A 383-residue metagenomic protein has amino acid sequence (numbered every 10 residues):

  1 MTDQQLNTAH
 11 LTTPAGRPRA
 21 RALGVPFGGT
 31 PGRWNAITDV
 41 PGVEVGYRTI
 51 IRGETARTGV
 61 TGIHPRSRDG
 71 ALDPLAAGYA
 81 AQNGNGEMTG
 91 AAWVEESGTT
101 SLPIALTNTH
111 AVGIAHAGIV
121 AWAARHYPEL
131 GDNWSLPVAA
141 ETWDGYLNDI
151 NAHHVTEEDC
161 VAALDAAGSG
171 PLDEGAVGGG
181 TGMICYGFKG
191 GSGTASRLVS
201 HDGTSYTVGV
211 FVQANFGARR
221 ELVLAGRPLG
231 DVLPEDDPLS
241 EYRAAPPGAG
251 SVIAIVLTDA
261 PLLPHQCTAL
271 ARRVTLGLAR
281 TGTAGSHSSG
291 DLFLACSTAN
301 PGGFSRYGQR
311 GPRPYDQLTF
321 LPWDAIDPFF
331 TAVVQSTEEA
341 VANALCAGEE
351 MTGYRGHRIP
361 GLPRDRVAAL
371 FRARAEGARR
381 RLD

Functional and structural regions predicted by a protein language model:
T2-D383: Alpha/propeptide regions of enzymes that mature by internal proteolysis
